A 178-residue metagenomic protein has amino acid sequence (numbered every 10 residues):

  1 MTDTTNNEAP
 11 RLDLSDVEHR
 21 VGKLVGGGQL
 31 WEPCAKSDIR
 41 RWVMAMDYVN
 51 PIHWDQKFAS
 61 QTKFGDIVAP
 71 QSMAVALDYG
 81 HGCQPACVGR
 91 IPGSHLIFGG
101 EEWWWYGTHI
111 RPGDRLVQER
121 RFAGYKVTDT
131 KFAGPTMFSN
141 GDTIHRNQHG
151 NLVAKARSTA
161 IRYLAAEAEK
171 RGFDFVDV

Functional and structural regions predicted by a protein language model:
M1-E18, G100, W105-V178: HotDog/MaoC-like acyl-thioester-processing domains
T2-G100, R171-V178: Hot-dog-fold acyl-thioester-processing enzymes
